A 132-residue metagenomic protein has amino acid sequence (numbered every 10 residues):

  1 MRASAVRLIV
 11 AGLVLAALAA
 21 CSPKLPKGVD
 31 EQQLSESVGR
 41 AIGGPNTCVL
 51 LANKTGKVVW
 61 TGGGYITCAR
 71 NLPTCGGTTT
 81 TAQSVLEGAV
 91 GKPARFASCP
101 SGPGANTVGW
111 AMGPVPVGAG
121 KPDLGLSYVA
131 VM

Functional and structural regions predicted by a protein language model:
M1-A19: Sec-dependent bacterial lipoprotein signal peptides
C21-C48, N53-K54, V58-M132: Non-catalytic interaction/Regulatory regions outside core domains
